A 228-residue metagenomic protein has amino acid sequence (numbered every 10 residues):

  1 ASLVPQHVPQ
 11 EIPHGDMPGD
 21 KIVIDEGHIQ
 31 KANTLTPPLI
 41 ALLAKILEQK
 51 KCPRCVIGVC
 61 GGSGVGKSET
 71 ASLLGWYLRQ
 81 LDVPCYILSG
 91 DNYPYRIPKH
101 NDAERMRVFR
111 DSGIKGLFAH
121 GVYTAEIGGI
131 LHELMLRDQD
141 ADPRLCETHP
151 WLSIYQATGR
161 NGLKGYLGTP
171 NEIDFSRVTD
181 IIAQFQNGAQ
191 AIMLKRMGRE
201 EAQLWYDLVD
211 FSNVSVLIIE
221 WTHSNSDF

Functional and structural regions predicted by a protein language model:
A1-P37: Charged, amphipathic alpha-helical linker segments immediately N-terminal to NTP-binding catalytic cores
T36-K50: Pre-Walker A adenine-sensing motif
G64: Walker A (P-loop) phosphate-binding loop of P-loop NTPases
K67: Conserved lysine of the Walker
T70, L74: Hydrophobic positions on the alpha1 helix immediately C-terminal to the Walker A/P-loop
W76-Y86: Post-Walker A helix-loop "phosphate-sensing" segment adjacent to the P-loop in P-loop NTPases
C85-I87, Y93-E200: Conserved nucleotide-sensing/catalytic segment adjacent to the nucleotide-binding pocket in NTP-handling enzymes
P143, E147-I154, E201-F228: ATP-dependent NMP and nucleoside kinases share a basic, alpha-helical "lid"
